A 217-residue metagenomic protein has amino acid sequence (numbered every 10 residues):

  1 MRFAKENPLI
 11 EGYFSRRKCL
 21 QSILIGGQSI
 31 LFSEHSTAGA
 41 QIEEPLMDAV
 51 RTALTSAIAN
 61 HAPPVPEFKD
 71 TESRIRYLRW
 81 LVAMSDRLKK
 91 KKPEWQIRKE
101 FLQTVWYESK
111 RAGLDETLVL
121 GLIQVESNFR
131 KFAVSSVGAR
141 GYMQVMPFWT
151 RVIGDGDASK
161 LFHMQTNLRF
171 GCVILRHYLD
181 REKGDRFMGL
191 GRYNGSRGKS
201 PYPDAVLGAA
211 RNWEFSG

Functional and structural regions predicted by a protein language model:
M1-S33: N-terminal secretory signal peptides
I10-S15, S22, P45, F68 (+2 more regions): A general, composition-driven signal for non-globular sequence regions
G12-S15, L31-T52, S56: C-terminal segment of N-terminal export signals and the immediately downstream linker at the start of the mature
A59-G217: Catalytic glycan-binding domains that act on GlcNAc-containing polysaccharides
